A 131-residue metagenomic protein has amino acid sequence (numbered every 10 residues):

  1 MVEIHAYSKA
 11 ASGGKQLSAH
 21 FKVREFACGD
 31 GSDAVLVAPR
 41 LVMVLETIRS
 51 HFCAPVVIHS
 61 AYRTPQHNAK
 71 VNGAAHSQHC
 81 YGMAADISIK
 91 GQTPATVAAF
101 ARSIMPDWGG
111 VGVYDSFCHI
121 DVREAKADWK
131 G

Functional and structural regions predicted by a protein language model:
M1-H51, V113, R123-G131: Extracytoplasmic cell-surface/polysaccharide-interacting catalytic and binding patches
K9-A10, E25-A27, A69, Q78 (+1 more regions): Compositionally biased, low-complexity repeat tracts
A19, S60, P65, A69 (+3 more regions): Flexible, active-site-adjacent loop/turn segments at secondary-structure boundaries
G29-G31, V56-Y62, K90-A95: N-terminal start-of-chain detector that recognizes signal peptides and the immediate post-cleavage beginning
L36-A38, R63-N68, I89-G91, V97-A101: A short linear-motif detector with a strong N-terminal bias
V42-N72: Extended, low-complexity, intrinsically disordered C-terminal regulatory tails of eukaryotic serine/threonine kinases
H76-G131: Catalytic cores and adjacent binding grooves of peptidoglycan-active enzymes
